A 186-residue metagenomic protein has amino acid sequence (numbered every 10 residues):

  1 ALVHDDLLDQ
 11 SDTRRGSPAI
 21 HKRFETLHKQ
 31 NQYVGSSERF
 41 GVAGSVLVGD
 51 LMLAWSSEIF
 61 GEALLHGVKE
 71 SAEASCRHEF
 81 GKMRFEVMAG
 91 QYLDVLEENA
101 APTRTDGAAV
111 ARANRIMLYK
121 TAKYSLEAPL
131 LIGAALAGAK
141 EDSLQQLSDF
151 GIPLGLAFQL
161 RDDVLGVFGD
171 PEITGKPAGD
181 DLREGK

Functional and structural regions predicted by a protein language model:
A1-K186: Mg2+-dependent prenyl diphosphate-binding active-site environment of isoprenoid biosynthetic enzymes
